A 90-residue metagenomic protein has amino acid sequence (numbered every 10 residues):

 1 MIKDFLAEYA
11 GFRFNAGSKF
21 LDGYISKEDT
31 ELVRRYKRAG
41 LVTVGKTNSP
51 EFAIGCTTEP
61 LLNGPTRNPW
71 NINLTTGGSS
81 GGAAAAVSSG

Functional and structural regions predicted by a protein language model:
M1-G90: Gly/Ser-rich catalytic/binding loops embedded in alpha/beta enzyme cores
